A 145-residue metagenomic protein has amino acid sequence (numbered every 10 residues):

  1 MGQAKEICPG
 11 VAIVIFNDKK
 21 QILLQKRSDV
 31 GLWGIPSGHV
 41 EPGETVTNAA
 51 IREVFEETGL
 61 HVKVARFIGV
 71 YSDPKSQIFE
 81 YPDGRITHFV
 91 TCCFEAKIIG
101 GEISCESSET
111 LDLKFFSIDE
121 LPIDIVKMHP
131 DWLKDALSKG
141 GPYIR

Functional and structural regions predicted by a protein language model:
M1-D18, G84: Acidic, metal-coordinating catalytic segment for phosphate/diphosphate chemistry, firing primarily on the Nudix
C8, V30, I35, V62 (+1 more regions): Short connector loops at helix/strand junctions that flank enzyme active sites, especially segments positioning acidic
P9-V11, K20, V90-C92, L111: Change "...and in nucleic-acid phosphodiester-cleaving endonucleases..." to "...and in nucleic-acid processing enzymes
I15, C93-K97, K114: Short, well-ordered beta-strand micro-motif
N17, Q21-E57: Conserved Nudix-box catalytic region and its N-terminal flanking loop in Nudix hydrolases and closely related
G31-W33, E102-R145: Nudix hydrolase/Nudix homology domain
H61-V70: A short coil-to-beta-strand element that immediately follows conserved catalytic motifs
Y71-E102, A136: Active-site-adjacent beta-strand/loop module that shapes the phosphate/pyrophosphate-binding cleft
